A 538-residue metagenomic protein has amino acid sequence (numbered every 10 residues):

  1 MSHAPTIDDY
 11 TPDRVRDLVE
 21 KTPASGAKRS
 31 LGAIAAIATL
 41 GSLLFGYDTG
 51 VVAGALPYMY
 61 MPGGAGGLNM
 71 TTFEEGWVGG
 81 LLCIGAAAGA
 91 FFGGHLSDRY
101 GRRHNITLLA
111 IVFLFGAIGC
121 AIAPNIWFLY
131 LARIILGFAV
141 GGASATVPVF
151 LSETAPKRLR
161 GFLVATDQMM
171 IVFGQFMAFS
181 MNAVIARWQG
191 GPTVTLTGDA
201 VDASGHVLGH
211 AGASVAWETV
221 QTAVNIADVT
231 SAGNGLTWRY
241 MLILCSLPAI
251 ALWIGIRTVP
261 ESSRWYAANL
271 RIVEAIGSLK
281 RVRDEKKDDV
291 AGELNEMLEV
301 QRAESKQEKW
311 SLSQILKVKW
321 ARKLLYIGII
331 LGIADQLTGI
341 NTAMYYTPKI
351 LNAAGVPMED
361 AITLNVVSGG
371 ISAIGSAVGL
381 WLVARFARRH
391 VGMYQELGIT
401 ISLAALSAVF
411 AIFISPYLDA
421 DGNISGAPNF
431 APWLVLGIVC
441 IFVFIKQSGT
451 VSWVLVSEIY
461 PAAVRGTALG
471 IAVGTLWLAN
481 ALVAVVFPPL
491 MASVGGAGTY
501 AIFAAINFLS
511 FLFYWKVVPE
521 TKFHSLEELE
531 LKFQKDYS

Functional and structural regions predicted by a protein language model:
S2-D284, D289-G292, E296-S538: Transmembrane-helix signature of 12-pass secondary carriers
